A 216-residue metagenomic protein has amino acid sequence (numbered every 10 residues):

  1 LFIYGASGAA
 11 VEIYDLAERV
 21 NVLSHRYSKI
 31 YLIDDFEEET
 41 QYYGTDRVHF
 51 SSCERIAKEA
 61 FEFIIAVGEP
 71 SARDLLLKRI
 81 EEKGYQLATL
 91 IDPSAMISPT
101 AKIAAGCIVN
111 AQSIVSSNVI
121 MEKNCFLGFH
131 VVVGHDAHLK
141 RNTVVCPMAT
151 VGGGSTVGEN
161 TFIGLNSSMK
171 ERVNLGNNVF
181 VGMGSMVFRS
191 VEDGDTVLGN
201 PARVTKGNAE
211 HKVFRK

Functional and structural regions predicted by a protein language model:
L1-A17: Glycine-rich adenosine-cofactor-binding loop
F2-Y4, I33, A66: Short hydrophobic segments within beta-strands
G8-V11, S71-A72, M186: Short alpha-helical
Y14-A17, G44, L75-R79, M121 (+2 more regions): Short amphipathic alpha-helical segments
V20-Q41: NAD(P)-binding Rossmann-fold cofactor-contacting core
E37-M96: Phosphate-bearing ligand-interacting subdomains that bind or position ATP/ADP/UDP/GDP/NAD(P) or nucleotide-linked
E59, F188, G194, N208-K216: A glycine/serine/threonine-rich, flexible loop-to-helix segment that serves as the NAD(P) cofactor-binding "lid"
T89-T205: Structural signal for interior beta-strand "rungs" in well-ordered beta-sheet cores of soluble enzyme domains
